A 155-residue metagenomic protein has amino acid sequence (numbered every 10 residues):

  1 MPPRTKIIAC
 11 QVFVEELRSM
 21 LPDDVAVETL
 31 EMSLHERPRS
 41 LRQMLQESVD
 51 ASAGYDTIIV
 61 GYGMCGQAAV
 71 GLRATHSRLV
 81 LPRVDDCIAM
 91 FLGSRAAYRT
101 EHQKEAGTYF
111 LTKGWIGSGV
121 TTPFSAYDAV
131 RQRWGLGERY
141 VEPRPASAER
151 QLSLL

Functional and structural regions predicted by a protein language model:
M1-D23: N-terminal basic/disordered segments at the start of proteins
P3-R4, Y55-T57, S77: Short coil/turn segments at beta-strand junctions that form active-site/ligand-binding loops
I8-E15, L34-H35, I59-V70, D85-D86 (+1 more regions): Gly/Ser/Thr-rich loops at beta-strand to alpha-helix junctions that form or flank small-molecule/cofactor-binding
D24-S40: A short beta-strand-loop structural module common to alpha/beta enzyme folds
Q43-G54: Short, well-structured alpha-helical segments in soluble
V70-S77: Glycine-rich loop at the start of a catalytic domain that most often binds anionic cofactors/ligands
S77-A126: Long, charge-dense
T108-L155: Active-site rim beta-loop-alpha module in soluble metabolic enzymes
